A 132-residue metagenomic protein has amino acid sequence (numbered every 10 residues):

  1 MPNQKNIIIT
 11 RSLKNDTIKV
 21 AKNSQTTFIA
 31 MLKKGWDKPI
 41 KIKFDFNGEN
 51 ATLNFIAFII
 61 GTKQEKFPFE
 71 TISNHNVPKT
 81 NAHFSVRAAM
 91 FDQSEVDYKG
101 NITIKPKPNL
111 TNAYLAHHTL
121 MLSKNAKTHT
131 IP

Functional and structural regions predicted by a protein language model:
M1-P132: Conserved beta-strand/loop scaffold segments within soluble protein domains that form the structured core and edges
